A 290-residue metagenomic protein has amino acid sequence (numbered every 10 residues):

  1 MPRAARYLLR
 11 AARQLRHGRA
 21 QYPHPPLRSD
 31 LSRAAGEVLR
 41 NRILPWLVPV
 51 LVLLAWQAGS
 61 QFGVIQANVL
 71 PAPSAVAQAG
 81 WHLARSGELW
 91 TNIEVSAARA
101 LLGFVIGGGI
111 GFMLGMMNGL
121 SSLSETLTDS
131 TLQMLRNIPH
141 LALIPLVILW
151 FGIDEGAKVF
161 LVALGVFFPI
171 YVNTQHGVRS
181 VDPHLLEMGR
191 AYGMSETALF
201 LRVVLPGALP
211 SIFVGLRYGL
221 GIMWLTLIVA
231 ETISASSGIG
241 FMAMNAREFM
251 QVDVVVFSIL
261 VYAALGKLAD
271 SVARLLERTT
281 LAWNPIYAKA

Functional and structural regions predicted by a protein language model:
A34, V38, F62-V105: Periplasmic/extracellular loop-to-transmembrane helix junction in inner-membrane transport proteins
A34-S60: N-terminal signal-anchor/first transmembrane alpha helix
A77, S86, W90, E94 (+9 more regions): Alpha-helical membrane-protein architecture signal
L102-L132: Transmembrane-helix boundary motif in ABC transporter permease subunits
S130, N173-Y218, A243: Short cytoplasmic-facing helical segments at TM-TM junctions of multi-pass membrane proteins
Q133-P169, H176-G177: Generic hydrophobic transmembrane alpha-helix motif, especially the helices
I148-L149, V178, L225-Y262, L281-A290: Glycine-rich helix-loop "coupling/hinge" segments at transmembrane-helix boundaries in multipass transporters
F160, L164, E196-V229, D253-F257 (+3 more regions): Transmembrane alpha-helices
